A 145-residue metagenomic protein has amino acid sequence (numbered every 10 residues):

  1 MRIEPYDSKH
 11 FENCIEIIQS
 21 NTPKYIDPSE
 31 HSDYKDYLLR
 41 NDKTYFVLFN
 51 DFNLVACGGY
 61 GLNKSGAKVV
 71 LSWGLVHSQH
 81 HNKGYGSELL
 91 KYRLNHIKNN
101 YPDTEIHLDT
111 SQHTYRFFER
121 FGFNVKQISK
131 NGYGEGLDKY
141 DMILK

Functional and structural regions predicted by a protein language model:
M1-S32, F49: Short amphipathic alpha-helix that is part of the acyltransferase structural core
D36-D42: Short loop/turn motifs at secondary-structure junctions and domain boundaries
K43-V47, C57, W73, H107 (+1 more regions): Short hydrophobic/aromatic beta-strand element in the GNAT-like acyltransferase core that lines or flanks the acyl-donor
V47, N53-L62, K68-L75: Conserved beta-strand in the GNAT
H77, H81, S111: Residue-level recognition of the GNAT/N-acetyltransferase active site
H80, G84-Y92: Conserved acetyl-CoA pyrophosphate-binding loop and the N-cap/start of the following alpha-helix in GNAT-like
E105-D109, E119, N124-D141: Conserved catalytic-core motifs of GNAT/GCN5-like acyltransferases
